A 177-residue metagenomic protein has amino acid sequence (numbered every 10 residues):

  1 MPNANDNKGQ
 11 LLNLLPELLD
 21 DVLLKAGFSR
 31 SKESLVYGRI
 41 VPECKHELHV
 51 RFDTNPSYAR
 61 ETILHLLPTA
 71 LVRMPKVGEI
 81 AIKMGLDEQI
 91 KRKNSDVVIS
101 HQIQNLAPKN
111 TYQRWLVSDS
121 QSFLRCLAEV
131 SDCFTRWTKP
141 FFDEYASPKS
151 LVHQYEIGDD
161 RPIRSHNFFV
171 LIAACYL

Functional and structural regions predicted by a protein language model:
P2-P16, R30, Y37-L177: Intrinsically disordered, low-complexity regulatory regions enriched in serine/threonine/proline and acidic residues
L24-E33: Short secondary-structure junctions
